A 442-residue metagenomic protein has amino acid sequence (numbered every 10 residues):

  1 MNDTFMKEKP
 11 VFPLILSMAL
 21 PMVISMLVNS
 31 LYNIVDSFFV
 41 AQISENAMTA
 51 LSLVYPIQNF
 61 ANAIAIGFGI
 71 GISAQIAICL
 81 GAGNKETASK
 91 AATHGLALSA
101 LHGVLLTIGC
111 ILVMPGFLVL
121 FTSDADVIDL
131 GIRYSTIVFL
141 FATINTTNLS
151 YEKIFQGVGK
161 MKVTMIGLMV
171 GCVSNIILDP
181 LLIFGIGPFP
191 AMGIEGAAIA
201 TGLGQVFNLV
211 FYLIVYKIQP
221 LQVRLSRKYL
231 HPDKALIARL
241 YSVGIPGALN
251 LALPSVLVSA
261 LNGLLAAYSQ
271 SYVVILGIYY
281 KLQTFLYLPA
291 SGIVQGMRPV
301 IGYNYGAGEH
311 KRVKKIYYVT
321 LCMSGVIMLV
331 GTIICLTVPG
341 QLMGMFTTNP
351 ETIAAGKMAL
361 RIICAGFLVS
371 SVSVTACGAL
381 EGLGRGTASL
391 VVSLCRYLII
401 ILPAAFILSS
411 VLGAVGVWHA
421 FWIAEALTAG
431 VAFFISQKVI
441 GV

Functional and structural regions predicted by a protein language model:
M1-A19, I76-T143, F189-I245, I301-G366 (+1 more regions): Short alpha-helical transmembrane segments in multi-pass integral membrane proteins
E8, F12-L31, V35, I57-I64 (+8 more regions): Residue-level signal for short hydrophobic patches within transmembrane helices of multi-pass membrane transporters
S17-D36, I137, G171, G204-N208 (+4 more regions): Transmembrane helical elements of multi-pass membrane transporters/channels
L27, L31-T49, L118-A125, L181-M192 (+4 more regions): Helix-terminus/linker motif at the lipid-water interface of multi-pass membrane proteins
M48-I108, N145-G159, V163-T164, N262 (+2 more regions): Small-residue-rich hydrophobic transmembrane alpha-helices
F60-A63, T107, N175-P180, L209-L213 (+4 more regions): Hydrophobic transmembrane alpha-helices of multi-pass small-molecule transporters
G69, V138-Q156, T164-C172, A197-Y212 (+4 more regions): Short runs within selected transmembrane alpha-helices of multi-pass transporters and secretion channels
C110, K153, D179, I183 (+7 more regions): Structural signal for membrane-spanning alpha-helices in multi-pass inner-membrane proteins, emphasizing helix cores
